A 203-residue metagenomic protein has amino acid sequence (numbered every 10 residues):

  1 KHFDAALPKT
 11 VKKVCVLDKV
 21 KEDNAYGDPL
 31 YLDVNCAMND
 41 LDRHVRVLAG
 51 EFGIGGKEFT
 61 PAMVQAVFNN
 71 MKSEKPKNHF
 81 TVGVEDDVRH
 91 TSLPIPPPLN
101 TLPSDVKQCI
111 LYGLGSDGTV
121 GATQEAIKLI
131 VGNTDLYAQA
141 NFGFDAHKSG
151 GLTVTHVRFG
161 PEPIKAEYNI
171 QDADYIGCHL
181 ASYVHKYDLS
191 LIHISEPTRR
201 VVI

Functional and structural regions predicted by a protein language model:
K1, D105-D172, I176: Anionic-ligand anchoring segments at beta-strand to alpha-helix junctions in alpha/beta enzyme folds, i.e., glycine
H2, A25-P29, E58-M63, G121-E125 (+2 more regions): Short acidic, glycine/serine/threonine-rich loops at helix termini
H2-A6, H185: A short, acidic, amphipathic alpha-helical segment used as a generic capping/interface helix at domain edges
A6-T10, L189-L191: Short, conserved loop/helix-junction motifs that constitute active-site signature segments in enzyme catalytic cores
K13-L102: Peripheral docking tails and interdomain loops at the edges of cofactor- or intermediate-handling domains
C15-D18, P161-L191: Glycine-rich phosphate-binding loop
V16-K19, G50, Y112-L114, N141 (+1 more regions): Generic beta-strand/beta-sheet core signal
I192-I203: Single conserved hydrophobic/aromatic residue that forms the stacking wall/gate of nucleotide- or nucleobase-binding
